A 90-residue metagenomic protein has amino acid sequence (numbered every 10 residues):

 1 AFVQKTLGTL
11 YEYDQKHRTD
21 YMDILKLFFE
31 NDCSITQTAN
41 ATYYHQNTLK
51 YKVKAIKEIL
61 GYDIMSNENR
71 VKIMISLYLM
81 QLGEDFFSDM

Functional and structural regions predicted by a protein language model:
A1-M90: Cytosolic nucleotide-utilizing catalytic cores of signal-transduction proteins
